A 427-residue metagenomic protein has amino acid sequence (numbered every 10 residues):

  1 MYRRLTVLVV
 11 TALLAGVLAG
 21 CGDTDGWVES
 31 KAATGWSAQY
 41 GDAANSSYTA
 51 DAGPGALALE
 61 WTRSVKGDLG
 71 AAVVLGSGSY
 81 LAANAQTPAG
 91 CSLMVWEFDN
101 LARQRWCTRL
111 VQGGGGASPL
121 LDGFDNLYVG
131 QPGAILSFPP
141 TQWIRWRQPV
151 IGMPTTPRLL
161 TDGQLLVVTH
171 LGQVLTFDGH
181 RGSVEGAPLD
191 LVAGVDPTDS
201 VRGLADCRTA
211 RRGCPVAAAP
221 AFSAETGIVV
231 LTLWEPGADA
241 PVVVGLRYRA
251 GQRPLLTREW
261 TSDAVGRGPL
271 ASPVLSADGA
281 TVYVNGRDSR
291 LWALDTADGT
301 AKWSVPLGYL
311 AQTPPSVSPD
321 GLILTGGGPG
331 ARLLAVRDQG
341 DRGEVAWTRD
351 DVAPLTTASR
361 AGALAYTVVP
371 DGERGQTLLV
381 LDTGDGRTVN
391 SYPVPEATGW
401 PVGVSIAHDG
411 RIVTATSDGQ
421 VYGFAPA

Functional and structural regions predicted by a protein language model:
M1-T24: Secretory targeting and sorting signals
D23-A33, S37-G70, V74-T155, L159-A427: Extracytoplasmic/lumenal domain signature
